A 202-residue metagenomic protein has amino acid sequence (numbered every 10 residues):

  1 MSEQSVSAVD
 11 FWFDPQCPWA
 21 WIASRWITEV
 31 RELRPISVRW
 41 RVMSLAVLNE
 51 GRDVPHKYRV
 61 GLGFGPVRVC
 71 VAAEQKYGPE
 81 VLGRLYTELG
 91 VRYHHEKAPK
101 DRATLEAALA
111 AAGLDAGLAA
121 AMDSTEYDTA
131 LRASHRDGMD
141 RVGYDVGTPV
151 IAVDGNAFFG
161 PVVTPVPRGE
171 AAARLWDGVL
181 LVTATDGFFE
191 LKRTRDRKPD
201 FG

Functional and structural regions predicted by a protein language model:
M1: Active-site-adjacent loops and short helices of periplasmic peptidoglycan-processing enzymes
Q4-D10: Extreme N-terminal starter segment of soluble prokaryotic enzymes
S7, G83-E88, L114-D115, F158-F159: A short alpha-helix capping/helix-coil boundary motif
D10-W12, A152: Residue-level recognition of well-ordered beta-strand positions that form the cores of beta-sheet-rich folds across
W12, W21-A108, G178-V182, E190-T194 (+1 more regions): Structural alpha/beta surface segment adjacent to cysteine/selenocysteine redox centers across thiol/disulfide enzymes
P15: Cys/His-enriched microdomains
P18: Cys/His/Pro-rich metal-binding microdomains
W26-T28, R102-G202: C-terminal cap of thioredoxin/glutaredoxin-like
